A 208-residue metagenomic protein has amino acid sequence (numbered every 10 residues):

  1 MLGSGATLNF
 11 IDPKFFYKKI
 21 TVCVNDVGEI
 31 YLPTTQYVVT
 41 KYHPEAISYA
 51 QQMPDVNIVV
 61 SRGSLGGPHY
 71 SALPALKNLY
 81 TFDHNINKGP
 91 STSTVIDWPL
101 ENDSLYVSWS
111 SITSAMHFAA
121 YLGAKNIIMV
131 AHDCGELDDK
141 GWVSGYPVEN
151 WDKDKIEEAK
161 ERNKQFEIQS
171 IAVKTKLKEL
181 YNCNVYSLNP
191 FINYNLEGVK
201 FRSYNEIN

Functional and structural regions predicted by a protein language model:
M1-N208: Metal-ion/cofactor- or nucleotide/acyl-coenzyme-handling active-site neighborhoods
